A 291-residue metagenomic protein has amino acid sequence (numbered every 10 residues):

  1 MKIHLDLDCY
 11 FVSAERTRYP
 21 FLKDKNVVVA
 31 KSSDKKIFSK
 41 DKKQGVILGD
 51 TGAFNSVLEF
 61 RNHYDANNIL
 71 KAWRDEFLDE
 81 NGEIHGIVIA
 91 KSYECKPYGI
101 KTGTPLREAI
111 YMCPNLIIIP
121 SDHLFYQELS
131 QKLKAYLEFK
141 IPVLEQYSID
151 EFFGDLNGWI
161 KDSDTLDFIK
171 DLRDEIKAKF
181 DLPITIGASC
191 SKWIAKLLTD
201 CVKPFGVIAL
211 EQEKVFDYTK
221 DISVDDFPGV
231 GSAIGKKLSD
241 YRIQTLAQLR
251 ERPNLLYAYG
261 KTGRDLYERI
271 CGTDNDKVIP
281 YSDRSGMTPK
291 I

Functional and structural regions predicted by a protein language model:
M1-I149, F153, I270: Residues that scaffold, gate, or flank divalent-cation-dependent active/transport sites
H4-L5, I186, V230: Short hydrophobic beta-strand that contains or immediately precedes a catalytic carboxylate
K96-I100, E213-Q248, E268: Amphipathic, charged-and-aliphatic alpha-helical interface segments that function as noncatalytic docking
K132, Y136-K140, D171-F180, K237 (+1 more regions): Generic non-transmembrane alpha-helical segments
I149-D155, C190-A195: Short, conserved phosphate-binding/catalytic loop or strand-edge motifs used in phosphoryl-/nucleotidyl-transfer
G154-R173, R242: Catalytic palm subdomain of template-directed nucleic-acid polymerases, centered on the conserved carboxylate motif
D164-D225: Long, highly charged, low-complexity intrinsically disordered interaction regions that mediate electrostatic DNA/RNA
S232-I291: DNA-contacting surface of Y-family translesion DNA polymerases
